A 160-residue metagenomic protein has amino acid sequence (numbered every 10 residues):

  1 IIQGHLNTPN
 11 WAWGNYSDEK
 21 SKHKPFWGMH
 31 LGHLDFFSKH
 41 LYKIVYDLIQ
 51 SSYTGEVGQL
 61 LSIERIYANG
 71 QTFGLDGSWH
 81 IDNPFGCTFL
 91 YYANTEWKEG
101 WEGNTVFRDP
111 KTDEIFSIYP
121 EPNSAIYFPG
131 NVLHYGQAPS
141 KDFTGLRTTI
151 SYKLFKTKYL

Functional and structural regions predicted by a protein language model:
I1-Q59: Non-heme Fe(II)/2-oxoglutarate
K43-L160: Catalytic core of non-heme Fe(II) oxygenases with the double-stranded beta-helix
